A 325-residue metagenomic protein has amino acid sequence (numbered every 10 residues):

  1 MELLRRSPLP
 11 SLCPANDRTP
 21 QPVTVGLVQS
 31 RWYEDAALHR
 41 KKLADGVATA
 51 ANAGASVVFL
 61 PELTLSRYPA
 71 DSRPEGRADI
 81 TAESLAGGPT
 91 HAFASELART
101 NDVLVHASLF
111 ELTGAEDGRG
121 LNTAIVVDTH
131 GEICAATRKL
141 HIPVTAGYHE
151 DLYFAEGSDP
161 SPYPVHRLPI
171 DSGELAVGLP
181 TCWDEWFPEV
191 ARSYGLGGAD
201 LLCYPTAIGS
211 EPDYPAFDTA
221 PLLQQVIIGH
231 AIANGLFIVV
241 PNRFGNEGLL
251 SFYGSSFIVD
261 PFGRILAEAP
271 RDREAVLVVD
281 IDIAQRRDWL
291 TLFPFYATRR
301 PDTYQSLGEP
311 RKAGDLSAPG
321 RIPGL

Functional and structural regions predicted by a protein language model:
M1-V57, C203: N-terminal active-site segment of His-dependent metallophosphoesterases
E2-P14, G157, G229, F237-L325: C-terminal beta-strand edge segments of enzyme domains
L3-P8, L12, E83, G114-Q225 (+1 more regions): Active-site catalytic loop in hydrolytic enzyme cores
V25, V126-C134, V259-A267: Short, glycine-anchored, charge-dense loop/turn motifs used at functional sites
A36, K41-H130, C134-A136, I208-G229 (+1 more regions): Cys-nucleophile CN-hydrolase/nitrilase-fold catalytic domain and related Cys-dependent amidase chemistry that acts on
S66, A70, I125, A136-P143 (+2 more regions): Short beta->alpha transition motifs characteristic of CBS
L85-H106, C182-V276: CN hydrolase (nitrilase-like) catalytic-core segments centered on the catalytic cysteine and neighboring Lys/Glu
A107-L109, N122-V126, P164-H166, S256-I258 (+1 more regions): Short beta-strand scaffold segments in enzyme catalytic cores
